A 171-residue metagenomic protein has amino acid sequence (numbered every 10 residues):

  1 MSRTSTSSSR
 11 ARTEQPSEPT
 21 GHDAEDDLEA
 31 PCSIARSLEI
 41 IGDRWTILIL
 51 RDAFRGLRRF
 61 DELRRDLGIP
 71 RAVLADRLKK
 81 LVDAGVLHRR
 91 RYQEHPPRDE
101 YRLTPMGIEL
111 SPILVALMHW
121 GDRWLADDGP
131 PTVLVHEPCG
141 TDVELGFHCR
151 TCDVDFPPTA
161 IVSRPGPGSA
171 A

Functional and structural regions predicted by a protein language model:
M1-E18, D122-A171: C-terminal regulatory/oligomerization modules of transcriptional regulators
M1-I41: N-terminal leader segment of winged-helix/HTH proteins
S2-P19, I49-D52, R59-E62, A72 (+1 more regions): Basic, Lys/Arg-rich alpha-helical nucleic-acid-recognition elements, primarily the DNA-binding modules of transcription
C32-V73: N-terminal helix-turn-helix DNA-binding core of bacterial DNA-binding proteins
G42, Q93-V115: Basic, amphipathic "hinge/linker" alpha-helix immediately C-terminal to the N-terminal HTH DNA-binding motif
I47, A84, I113-W124: Alpha-helical linker/hinge and terminal dimerization helices associated with HTH transcriptional regulators
R58-L63, L78, L110-I113, W120 (+2 more regions): Extended, folded domain segments that form the structural surfaces/walls around functional sites
F60-Y92, P96: Canonical helix-turn-helix DNA-binding module
